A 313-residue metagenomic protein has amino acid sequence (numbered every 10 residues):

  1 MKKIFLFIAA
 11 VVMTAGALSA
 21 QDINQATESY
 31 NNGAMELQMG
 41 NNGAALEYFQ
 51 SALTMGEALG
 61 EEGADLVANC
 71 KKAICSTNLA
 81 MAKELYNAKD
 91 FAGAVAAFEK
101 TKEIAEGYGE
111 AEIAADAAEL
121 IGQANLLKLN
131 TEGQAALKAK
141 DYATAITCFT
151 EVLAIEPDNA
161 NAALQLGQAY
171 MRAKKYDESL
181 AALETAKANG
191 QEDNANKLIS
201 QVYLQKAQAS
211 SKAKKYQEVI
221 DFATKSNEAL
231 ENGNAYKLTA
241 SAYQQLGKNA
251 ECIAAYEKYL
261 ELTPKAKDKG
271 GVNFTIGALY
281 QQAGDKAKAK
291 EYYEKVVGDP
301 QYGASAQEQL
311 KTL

Functional and structural regions predicted by a protein language model:
K2, T14, L18-K83, N87-A88 (+1 more regions): N-terminal leader/linker segments that initiate helical-solenoid repeat arrays
Q38, S76, A80, E84-N87 (+7 more regions): Register position in tetratricopeptide repeats
E57, E106, P157, G190-Q191 (+3 more regions): Short coil turns that delineate tetratricopeptide repeat
E62-G63, E110-A111, A117, A162 (+4 more regions): TPR alpha-solenoid repeat register
D65-N69, A73, A80, D116 (+8 more regions): Canonical tetratricopeptide repeat
